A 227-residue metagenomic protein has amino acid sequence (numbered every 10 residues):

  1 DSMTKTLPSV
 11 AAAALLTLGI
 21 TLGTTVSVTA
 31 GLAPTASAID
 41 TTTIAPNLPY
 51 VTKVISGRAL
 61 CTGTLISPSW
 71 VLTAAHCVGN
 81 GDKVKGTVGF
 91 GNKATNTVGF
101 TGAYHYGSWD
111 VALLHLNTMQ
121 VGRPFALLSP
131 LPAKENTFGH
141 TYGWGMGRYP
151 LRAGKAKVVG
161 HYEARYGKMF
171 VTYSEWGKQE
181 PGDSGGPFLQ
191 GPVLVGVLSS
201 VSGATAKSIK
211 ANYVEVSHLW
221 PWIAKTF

Functional and structural regions predicted by a protein language model:
D1-T35: Secretory targeting and sorting signals
P34-G57: N-terminal activation segment of mature serine protease catalytic domains
T35, I66-V71, A75, S184-F227: C-terminal subregion of chymotrypsin/trypsin-like serine protease catalytic domains
P49-W70, N96-V98, G185, A206: A conserved glycine-rich beta-strand in the N-terminal activation segment of trypsin-fold
T52-V54, K83-A94, N136-G143: Short conserved beta-strand and strand-loop elements enriched in small hydrophobics with frequent Asp/Gly
S67-P68, L72-Y106: Catalytic-histidine neighborhood of serine endopeptidases, predominantly the chymotrypsin-like S1/PA family
H76-G79, K93-A94, N117-V121, W144-R148 (+3 more regions): Acidic glycine-/aspartate-rich tracts in secreted/extracellular proteins
V98-G99, A103-G182, K207-K225: Chymotrypsin/trypsin-fold serine protease catalytic domain
